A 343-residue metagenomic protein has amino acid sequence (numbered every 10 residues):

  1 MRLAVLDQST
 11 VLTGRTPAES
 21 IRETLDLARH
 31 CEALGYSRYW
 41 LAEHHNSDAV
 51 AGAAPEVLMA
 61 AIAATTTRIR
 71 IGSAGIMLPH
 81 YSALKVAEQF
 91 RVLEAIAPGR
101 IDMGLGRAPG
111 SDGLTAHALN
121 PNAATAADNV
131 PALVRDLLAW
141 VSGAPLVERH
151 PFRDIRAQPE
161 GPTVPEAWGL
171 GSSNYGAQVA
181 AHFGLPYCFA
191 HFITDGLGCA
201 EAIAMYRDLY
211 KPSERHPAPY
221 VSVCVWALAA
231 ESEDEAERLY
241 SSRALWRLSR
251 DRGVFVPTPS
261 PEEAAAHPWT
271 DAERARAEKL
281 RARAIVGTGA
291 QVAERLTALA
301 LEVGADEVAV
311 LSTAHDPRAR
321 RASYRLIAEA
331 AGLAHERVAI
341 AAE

Functional and structural regions predicted by a protein language model:
M1-I69, I340-A342: N-terminal beta1-alpha1-beta2 module of alpha/beta enzyme domains
R2-E19, P79-P145, D195: Flexible, glycine-rich active-site loops centered on histidine and acidic residues that chelate a metal or position
L3, C31, G35, E43 (+6 more regions): Conserved, mostly hydrophobic/aromatic
L3-D7, Y39-L41, I71-A74, I101-L105 (+4 more regions): Hydrophobic faces of well-ordered beta-strands that scaffold small-molecule active sites in alpha/beta enzyme cores
D7-R22, I76-L84, G161-G171, A230 (+1 more regions): Active-site mouth loops of central-metabolism enzymes
E32, M59-R68, E94-R100, V179-H182 (+2 more regions): Acidic (Asp/Glu)-rich catalytic clusters
A123-R156, L197-A305, H335-E343: An alpha-helical appendage that flanks or caps ligand/catalytic pockets
S173-L197, A202: A conserved active-site cap/scaffold subdomain adjacent to cofactor or substrate pockets
